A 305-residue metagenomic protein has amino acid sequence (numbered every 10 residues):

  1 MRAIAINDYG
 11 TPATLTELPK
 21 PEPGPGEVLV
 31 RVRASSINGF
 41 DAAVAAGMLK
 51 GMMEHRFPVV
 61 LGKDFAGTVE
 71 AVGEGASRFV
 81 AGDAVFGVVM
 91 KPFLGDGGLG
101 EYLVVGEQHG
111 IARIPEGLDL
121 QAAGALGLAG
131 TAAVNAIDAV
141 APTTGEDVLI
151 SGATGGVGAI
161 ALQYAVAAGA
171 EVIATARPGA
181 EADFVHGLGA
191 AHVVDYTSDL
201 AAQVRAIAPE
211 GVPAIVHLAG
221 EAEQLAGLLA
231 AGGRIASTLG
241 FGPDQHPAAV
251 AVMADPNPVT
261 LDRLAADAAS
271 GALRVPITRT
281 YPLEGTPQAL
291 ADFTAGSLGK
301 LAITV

Functional and structural regions predicted by a protein language model:
M1, L261-V305: C-terminal hydrophobic helical "lid"/dimerization subdomain of Rossmann-like NAD(P)H-dependent oxidoreductases
R2, T14, R31, A66-T68 (+1 more regions): Residues located in well-ordered beta-strands
P19-I37, L49-K91: Glycine-rich beta-strand-centered segment in the early N-terminal region that forms part of a ligand/cofactor-binding
E54, R78, V88-G152: NAD(P)H dinucleotide-binding glycine-rich loop of Rossmann-like/cofactor-binding domains, especially the beta1-alpha1
A123-S198: Mid-domain Rossmann-like dinucleotide-binding core that forms the NAD(H)/NADP(H) cofactor-binding site
D183-A251: Glycine-rich cofactor phosphate-binding loops and adjacent beta1-alpha1 units of small-molecule cofactor enzyme domains
G232-P276: Rossmann-fold dehydrogenase core element
